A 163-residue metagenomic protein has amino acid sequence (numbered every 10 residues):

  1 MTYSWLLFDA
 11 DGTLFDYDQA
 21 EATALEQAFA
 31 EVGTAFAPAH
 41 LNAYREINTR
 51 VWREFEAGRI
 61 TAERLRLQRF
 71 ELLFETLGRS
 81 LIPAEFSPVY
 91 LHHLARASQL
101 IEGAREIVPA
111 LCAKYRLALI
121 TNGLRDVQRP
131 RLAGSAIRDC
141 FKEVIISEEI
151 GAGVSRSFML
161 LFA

Functional and structural regions predicted by a protein language model:
M1-Y3, A113-K114: A short, charged/proline- and glycine-enriched loop that marks the coil->beta-strand transition at the N-terminal
T2-A10, L14-E102: N-terminal helical cap/lid subdomain that shapes the substrate entry/recognition surface in HAD-like hydrolases
D11-L14, A136, E149, A163: Conserved functional loop/turn residues at catalytic and ligand-binding sites
Y17-D18, R129-P130, R156: Short glycine-/acidic-enriched loop or helix-start segments at secondary-structure transitions that form or flank
E85-V89, H93-Q99, A104-S135, F141-G153: Substrate-recognition element of Asp-dependent hydrolases with the DxDx(T/V) motif
A152-A163: Conserved Lys-Pro-Asp/Glu-containing loop-to-beta segment of HAD-superfamily phosphomonoesterases, centered on
